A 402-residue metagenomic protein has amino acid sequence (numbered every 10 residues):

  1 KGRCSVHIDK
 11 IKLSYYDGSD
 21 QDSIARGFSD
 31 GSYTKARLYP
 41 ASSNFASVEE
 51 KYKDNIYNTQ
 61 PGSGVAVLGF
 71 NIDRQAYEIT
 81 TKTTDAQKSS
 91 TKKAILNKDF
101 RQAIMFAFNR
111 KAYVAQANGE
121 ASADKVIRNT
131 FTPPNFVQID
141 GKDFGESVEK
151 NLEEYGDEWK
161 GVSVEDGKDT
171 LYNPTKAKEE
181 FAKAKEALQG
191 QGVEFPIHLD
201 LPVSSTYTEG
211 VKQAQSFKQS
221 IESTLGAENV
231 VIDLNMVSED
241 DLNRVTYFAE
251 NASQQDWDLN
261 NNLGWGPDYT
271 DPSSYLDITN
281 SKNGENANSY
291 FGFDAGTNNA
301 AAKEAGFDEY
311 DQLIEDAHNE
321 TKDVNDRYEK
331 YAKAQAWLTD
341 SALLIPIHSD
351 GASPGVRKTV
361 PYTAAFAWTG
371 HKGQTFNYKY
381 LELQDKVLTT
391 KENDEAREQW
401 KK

Functional and structural regions predicted by a protein language model:
K1-G2, S19, V203-Q219: Bilobed "Venus flytrap"/periplasmic-binding protein-like clamshell domains and structurally analogous long
K1-V6, E50-Q60, L68-I95, N135-T175 (+4 more regions): Short, solvent-exposed loop/beta-turn-alpha elements that line the ligand-binding surface or hinge of extracytoplasmic
G2-V48: Ligand-site clamp/hinge motif
R3-D9, K98, K178-D200: Immediate post-signal peptide segment of exported/extracytoplasmic ligand-binding proteins
D9, P61-G141, G145-E154, V164-N173 (+2 more regions): Alpha-helical secondary-structure segments
K12-Y15, T34-L38, N58-T59, A66-N71 (+6 more regions): Structural recognition of the beta-strand scaffold that forms the well-ordered cores of secreted hydrolase catalytic
D20, I24-Y33, L38-P40, D54-I56 (+2 more regions): Periplasmic binding protein-like
S29, Y33, K53, Q75 (+11 more regions): Sec-exported extracytoplasmic/periplasmic mature domains
